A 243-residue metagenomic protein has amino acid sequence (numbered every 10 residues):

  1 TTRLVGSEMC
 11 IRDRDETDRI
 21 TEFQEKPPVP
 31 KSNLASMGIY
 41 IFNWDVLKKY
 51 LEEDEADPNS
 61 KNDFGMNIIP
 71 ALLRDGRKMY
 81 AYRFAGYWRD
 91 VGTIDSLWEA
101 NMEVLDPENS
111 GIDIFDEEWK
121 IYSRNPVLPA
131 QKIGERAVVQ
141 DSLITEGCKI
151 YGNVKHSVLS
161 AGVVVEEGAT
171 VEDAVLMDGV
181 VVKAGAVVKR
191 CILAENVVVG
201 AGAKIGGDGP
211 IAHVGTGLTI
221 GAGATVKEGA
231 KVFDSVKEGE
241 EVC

Functional and structural regions predicted by a protein language model:
T1-G6, C10-I11: Single conserved hydrophobic/aromatic residue that forms the stacking wall/gate of nucleotide- or nucleobase-binding
L4, I41, D63: Short aromatic/basic micro-patch
D13, I41-N43, D90: Short, well-ordered beta-strand micro-motif
R14-P30: Short, flexible, basic/aromatic active-site loop/helix in glycosyltransferases
P27-I39: A recurrent flexible, glycine/aromatic-enriched loop bordering the glycosyltransferase active site that acts as
I39-K49: Conserved nucleotide-sugar donor-binding and metal-coordinating catalytic region shared by glycosyltransferases
D45-V46, E53-C243: Left-handed beta-helix
